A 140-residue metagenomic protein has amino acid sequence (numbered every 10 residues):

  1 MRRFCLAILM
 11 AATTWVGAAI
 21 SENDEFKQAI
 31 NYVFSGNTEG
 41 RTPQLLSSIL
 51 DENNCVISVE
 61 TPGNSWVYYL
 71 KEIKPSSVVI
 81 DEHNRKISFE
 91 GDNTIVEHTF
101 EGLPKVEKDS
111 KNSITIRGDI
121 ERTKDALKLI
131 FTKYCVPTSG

Functional and structural regions predicted by a protein language model:
F4-T14: Sec-dependent N-terminal signal peptides
C5, G63, Y68, P104-V106: Homeobox/homeodomain signature
T14-G17, Y69, D119: Generic detector of short, well-ordered, non-transmembrane alpha-helical segments enriched in hydrophobic residues
A19-V79, P137-G140: N-terminal secretory signal peptides
I20-S21, S77-G140: Acidic, Ser/Thr- and proline-rich intrinsically disordered linker/docking segments of eukaryotic scaffolds
